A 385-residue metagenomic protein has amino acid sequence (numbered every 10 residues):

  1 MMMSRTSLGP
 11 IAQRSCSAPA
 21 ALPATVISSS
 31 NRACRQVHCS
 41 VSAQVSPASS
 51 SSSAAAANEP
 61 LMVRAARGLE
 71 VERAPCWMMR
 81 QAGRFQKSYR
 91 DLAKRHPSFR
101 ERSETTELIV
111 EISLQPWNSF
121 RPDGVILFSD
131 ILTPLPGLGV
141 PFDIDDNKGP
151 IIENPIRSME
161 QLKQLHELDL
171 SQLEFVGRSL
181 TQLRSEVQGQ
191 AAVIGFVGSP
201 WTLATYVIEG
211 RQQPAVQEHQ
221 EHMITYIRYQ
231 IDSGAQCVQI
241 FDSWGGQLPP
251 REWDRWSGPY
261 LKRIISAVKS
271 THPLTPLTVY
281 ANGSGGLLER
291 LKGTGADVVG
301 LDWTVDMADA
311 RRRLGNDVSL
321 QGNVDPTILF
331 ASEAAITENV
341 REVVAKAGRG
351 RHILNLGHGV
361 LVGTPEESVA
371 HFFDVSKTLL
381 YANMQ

Functional and structural regions predicted by a protein language model:
M1-I27, A33: N-terminal chloroplast transit peptides
R5, G9-I11, V41-D146, K262 (+3 more regions): N-terminal basic, low-complexity leaders that serve as flexible interaction/assembly modules and, when applicable, as
P10, A33-R35, V41, I227: Intrinsic low-complexity/disordered segments
A20-L22, V26, R35, Q44-P47 (+1 more regions): Intrinsically disordered, low-complexity Ser/Thr- and Pro-rich stretches
G68-E101, I131-D146, I152-M159, I194-E218 (+2 more regions): N-terminal small/glycine-rich loop or linker at the start of catalytic domains across soluble metabolic enzymes
N147-E186: A gly/proline- and charged-residue-enriched helix-loop-helix capping module
Q172-Q385: Active-site loop segments of alpha/beta catalytic cores
